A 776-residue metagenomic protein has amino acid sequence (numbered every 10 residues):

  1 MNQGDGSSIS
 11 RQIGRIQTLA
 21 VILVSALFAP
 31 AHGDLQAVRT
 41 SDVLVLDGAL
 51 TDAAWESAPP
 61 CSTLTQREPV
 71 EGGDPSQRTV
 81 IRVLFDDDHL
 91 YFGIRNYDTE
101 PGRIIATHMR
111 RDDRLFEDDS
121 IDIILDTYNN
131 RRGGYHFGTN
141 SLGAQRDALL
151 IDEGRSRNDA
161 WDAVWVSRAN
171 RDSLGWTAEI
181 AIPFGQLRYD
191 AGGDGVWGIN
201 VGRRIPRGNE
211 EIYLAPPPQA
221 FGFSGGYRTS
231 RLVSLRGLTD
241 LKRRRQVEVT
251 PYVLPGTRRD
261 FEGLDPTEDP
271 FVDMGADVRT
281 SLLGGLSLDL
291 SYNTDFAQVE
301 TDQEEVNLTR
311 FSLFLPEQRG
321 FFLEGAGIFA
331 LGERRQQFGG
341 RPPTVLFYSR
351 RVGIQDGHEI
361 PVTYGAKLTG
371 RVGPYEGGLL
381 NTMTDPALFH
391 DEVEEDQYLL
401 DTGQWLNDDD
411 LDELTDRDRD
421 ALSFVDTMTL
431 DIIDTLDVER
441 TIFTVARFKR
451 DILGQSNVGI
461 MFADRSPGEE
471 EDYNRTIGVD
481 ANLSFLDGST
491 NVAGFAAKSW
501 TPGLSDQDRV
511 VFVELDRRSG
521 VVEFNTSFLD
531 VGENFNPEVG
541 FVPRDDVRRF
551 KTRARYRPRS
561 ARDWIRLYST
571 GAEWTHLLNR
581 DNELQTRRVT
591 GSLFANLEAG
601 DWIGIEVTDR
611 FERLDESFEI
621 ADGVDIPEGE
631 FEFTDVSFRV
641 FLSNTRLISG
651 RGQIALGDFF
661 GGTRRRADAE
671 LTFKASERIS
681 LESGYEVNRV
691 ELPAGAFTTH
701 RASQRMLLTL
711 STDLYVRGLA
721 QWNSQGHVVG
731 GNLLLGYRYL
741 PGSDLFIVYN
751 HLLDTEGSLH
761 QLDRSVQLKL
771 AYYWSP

Functional and structural regions predicted by a protein language model:
M1-G14: N-terminal secretory signal peptides that target proteins for export/translocation
R15-A26: Bacterial N-terminal signal peptides
A31-D451, S456-I460: Structural preference for beta-rich elements and adjacent junctions enriched in aromatics
W161-D162, L232-V233, R259-E262, F347-V352 (+8 more regions): Extracytoplasmic loops and strand-loop junctions of Gram-negative outer membrane beta-barrel proteins
P183-A191, G225-D240, L282-L286, G325-F329 (+12 more regions): Outer-membrane beta-barrel proteins
K242-D289, F443-T501, Y568-A572, R639-F641 (+6 more regions): Surface-exposed extracellular loop regions of Gram-negative outer-membrane beta-barrel proteins
I360-A366, G370-G373, L379, D396 (+10 more regions): Large, well-folded core regions of big proteins
P361, D487, G494-P776: Exposed, low-structure sequence patches enriched in small/polar residues
